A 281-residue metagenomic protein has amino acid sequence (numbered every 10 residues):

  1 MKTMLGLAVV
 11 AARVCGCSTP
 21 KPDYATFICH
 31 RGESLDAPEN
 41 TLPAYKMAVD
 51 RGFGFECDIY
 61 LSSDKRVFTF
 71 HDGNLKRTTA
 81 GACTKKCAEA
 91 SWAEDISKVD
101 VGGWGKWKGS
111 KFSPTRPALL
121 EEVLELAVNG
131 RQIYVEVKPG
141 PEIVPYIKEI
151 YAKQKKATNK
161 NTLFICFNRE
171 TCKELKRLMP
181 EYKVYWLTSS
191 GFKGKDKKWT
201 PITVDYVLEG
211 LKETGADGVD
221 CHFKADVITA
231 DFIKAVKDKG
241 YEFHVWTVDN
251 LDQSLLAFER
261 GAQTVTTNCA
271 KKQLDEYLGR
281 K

Functional and structural regions predicted by a protein language model:
M1-P22: Bacterial Sec-dependent N-terminal signal peptides
G16-K281: Phosphate-group recognition and catalysis centered on beta-loop-alpha active-site segments
